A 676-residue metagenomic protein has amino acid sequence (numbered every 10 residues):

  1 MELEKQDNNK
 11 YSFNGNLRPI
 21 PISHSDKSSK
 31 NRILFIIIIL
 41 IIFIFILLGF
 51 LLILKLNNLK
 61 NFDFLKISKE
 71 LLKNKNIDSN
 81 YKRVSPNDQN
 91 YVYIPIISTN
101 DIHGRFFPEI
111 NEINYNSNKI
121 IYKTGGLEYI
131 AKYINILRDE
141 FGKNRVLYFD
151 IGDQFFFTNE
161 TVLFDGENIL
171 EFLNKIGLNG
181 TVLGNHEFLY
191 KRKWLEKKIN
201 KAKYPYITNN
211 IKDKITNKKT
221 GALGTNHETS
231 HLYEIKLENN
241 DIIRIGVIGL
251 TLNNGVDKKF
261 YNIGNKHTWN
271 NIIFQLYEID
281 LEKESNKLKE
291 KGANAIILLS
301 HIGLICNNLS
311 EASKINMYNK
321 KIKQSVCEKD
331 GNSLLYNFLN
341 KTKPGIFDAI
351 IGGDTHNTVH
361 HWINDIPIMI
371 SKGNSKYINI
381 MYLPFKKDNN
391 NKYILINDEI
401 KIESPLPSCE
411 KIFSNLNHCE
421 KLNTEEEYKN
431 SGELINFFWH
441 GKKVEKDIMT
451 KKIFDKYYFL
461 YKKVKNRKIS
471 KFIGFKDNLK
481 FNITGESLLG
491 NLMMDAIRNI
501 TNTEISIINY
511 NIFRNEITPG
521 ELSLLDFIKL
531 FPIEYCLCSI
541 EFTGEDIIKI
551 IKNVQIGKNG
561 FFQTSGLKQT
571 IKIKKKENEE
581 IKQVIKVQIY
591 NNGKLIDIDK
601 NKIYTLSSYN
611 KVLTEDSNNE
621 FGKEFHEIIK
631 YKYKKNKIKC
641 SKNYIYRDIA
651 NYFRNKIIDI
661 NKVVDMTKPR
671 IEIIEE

Functional and structural regions predicted by a protein language model:
M1-S29: Intrinsically disordered cytoplasmic terminal tails of membrane proteins
D7-K10, D26-N31, N57-N61, N239 (+2 more regions): Exposed regions on extracellular, virion, or secretory-pathway luminal proteins
K27-F43: N-terminal Sec-pathway targeting helices
K30-F35, F64, G331, L335 (+3 more regions): Short amphipathic alpha-helical segments that mediate assembly, nucleic-acid/protein binding, or membrane association
G49-L65: Hydrophobic single-pass membrane-insertion segments
I67, L71-P405, T484, L488-A496 (+2 more regions): Acidic, metal/ion-coordinating pockets
D78-P108, E112-Y133, K258-E278, K283-E284 (+1 more regions): Catalytic centers of hydrolytic enzymes
